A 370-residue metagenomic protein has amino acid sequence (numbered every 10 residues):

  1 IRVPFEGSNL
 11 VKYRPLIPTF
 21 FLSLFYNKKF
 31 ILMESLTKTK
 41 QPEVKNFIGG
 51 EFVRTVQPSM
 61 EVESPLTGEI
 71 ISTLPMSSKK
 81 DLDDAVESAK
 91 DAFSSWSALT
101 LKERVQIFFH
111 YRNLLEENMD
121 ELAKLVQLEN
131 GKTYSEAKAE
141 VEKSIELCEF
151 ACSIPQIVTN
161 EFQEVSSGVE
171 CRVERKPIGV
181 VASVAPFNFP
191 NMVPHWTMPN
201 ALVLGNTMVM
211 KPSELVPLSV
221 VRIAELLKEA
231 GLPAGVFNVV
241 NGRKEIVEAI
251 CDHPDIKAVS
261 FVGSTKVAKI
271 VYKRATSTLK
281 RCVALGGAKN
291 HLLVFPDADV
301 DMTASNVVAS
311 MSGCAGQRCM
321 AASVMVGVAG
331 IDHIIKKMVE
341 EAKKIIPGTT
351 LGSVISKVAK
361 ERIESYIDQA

Functional and structural regions predicted by a protein language model:
P15, F21-T73, Q106, H110 (+2 more regions): Terminal low-complexity tails and localization/encapsulation signals of metabolic enzymes
G68, R104, V126, C148 (+7 more regions): Residue-level signal for inorganic ion chemistry
E69-V158, G168, K344: Glycine-rich loop-to-alpha-helix module at the N-terminal edge of alpha/beta enzyme cores
D91-S95, N113-D120, G131, E146 (+8 more regions): Generic secondary-structure signature for well-ordered alpha-helical cores
N160-M302: Rossmann-like NAD(P) dinucleotide-binding subdomain of oxidoreductase/dehydrogenase enzymes
K266-Q369: ALDH superfamily catalytic-core signature
